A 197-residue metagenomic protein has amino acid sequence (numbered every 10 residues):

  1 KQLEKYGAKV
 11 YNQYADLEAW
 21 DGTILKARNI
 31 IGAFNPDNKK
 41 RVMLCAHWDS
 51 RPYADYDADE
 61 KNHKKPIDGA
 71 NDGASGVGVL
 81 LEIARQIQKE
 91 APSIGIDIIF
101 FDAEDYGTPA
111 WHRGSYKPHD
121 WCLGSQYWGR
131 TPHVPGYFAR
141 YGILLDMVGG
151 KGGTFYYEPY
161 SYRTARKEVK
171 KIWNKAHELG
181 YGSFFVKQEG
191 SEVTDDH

Functional and structural regions predicted by a protein language model:
K1-D37: A non-catalytic alpha/beta surface segment that caps or lines the substrate-entry region of metallo-dependent hydrolase
Q2-Y6, K171-L179: Generic non-transmembrane alpha-helical segments
Y11-N12, I31-A33, R41-C45, D97-F100 (+2 more regions): Structural recognition of the beta-strand scaffold that forms the well-ordered cores of secreted hydrolase catalytic
D16-A19, P36-N38, W48-P52, A103-G107 (+2 more regions): Solvent-exposed loop/turn segments at secondary-structure junctions within structured extracellular/periplasmic domains
K26, D37-N38, P92, F138: Residue-level preference for short coil/turn positions at secondary-structure junctions
K40, Y53-P66: Glycine/charged-rich beta-loop-alpha catalytic/anionic-binding loops adjacent to active sites
K64-K171, K175, D196: Acidic/histidine-rich catalytic neighborhood of metal-dependent amide-processing enzymes
G180-T194: Short catalytic/ligand-gating loop segments at beta-alpha or beta-beta junctions within enzyme catalytic domains
